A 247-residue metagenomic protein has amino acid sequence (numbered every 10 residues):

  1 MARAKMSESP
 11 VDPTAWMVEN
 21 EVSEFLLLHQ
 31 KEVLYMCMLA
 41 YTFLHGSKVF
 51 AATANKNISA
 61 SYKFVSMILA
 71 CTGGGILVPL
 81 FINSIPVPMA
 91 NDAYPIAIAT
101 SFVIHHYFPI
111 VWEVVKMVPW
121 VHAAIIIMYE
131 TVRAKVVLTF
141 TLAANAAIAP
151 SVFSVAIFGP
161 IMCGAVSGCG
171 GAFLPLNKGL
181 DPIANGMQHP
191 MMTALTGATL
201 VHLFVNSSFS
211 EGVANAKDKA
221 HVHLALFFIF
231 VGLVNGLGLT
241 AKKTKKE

Functional and structural regions predicted by a protein language model:
M1-A4, K245-E247: A positional/structural detector of protein chain ends, strongest at the extreme C-terminus and weakly at the extreme
A2-I96: N-terminal topogenic module of multi-pass integral membrane proteins
K5-S7, S84-M89, T139-S154, S207-A216: Helix-coil boundary and interhelical linker segments in multi-pass alpha-helical membrane proteins
P10, T14, V18-L26, P150-E247: C-terminal transmembrane helix-loop-helix hairpin of multi-pass membrane proteins
M36-H45, C71-T72, I76-L80, I98-V111 (+5 more regions): Transmembrane alpha-helical segments of multi-pass membrane transport proteins and ion-pumping complexes
T53, N83-V87, I110, V114 (+3 more regions): Transmembrane helix-loop junctions in multipass membrane proteins, especially transporters and channels
Y62-F64, N91-I96, M117-E130, N185-M192: Cytoplasmic-side transmembrane-helix entry/capping segments in multi-pass membrane proteins
S101, F108-A184: Membrane-proximal helix-loop-helix units in multi-pass membrane proteins
